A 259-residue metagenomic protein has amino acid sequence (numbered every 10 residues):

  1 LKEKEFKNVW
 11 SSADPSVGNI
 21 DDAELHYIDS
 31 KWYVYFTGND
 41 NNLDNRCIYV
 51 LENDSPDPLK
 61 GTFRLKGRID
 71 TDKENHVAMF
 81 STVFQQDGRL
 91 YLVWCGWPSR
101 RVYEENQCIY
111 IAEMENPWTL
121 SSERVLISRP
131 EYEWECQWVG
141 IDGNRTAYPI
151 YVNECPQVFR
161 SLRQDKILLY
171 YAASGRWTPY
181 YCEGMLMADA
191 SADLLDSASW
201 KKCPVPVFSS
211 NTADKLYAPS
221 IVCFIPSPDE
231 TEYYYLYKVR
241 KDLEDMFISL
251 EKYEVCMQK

Functional and structural regions predicted by a protein language model:
L1-K259: Carbohydrate-active catalytic/glycan-binding domains of CAZyme proteins, especially the secreted or lumenal ectodomains
